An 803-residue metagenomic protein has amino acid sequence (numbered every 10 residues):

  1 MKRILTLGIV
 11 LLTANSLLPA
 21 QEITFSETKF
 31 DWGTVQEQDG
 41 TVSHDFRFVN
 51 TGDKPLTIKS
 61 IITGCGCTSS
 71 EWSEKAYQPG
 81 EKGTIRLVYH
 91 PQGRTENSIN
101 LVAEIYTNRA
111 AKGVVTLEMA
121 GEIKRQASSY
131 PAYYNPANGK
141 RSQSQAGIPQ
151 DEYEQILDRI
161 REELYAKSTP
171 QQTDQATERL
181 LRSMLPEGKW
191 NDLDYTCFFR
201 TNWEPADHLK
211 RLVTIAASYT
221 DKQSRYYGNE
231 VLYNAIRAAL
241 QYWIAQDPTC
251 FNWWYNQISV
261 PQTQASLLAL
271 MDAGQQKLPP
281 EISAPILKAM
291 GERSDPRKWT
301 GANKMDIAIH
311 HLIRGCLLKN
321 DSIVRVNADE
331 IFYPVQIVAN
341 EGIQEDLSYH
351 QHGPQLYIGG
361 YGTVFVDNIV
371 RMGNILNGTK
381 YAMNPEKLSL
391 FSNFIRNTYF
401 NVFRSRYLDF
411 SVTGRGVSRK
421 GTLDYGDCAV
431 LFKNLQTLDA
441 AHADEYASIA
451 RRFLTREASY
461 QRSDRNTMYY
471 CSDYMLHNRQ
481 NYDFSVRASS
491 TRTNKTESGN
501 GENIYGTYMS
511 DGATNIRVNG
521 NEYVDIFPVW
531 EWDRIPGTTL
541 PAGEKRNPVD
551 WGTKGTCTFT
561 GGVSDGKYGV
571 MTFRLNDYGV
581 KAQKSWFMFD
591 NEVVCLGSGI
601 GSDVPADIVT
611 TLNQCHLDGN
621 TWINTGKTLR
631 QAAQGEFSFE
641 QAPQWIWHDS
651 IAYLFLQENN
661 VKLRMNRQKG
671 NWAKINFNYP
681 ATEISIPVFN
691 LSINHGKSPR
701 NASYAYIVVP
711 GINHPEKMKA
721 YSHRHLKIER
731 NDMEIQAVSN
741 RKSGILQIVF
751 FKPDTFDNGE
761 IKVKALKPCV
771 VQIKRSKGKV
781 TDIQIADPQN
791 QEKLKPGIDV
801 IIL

Functional and structural regions predicted by a protein language model:
I4-A14: Sec-dependent N-terminal signal peptides
A20-T51, I123-S142: Beta-sheet-dominated interaction scaffolds and their linkers
E22, D53-T84: Surface-exposed binding patches on compact interaction domains or structured appendages
Q38-D45, Q92-E104, V594: Short, solvent-exposed loop/turn segments enriched in Ser/Thr/Gly
S43-N50, L87, L101-T107, M119 (+2 more regions): Buried hydrophobic-core signal for structured, non-transmembrane domains
T95-I123: Terminal connector regions
E162, T173-R415: Aromatic-lined, polymer-binding surfaces characteristic of secreted/periplasmic polysaccharide-degrading enzymes
M372-C769, R775-V780, P788-E792: Extended polysaccharide-engagement surfaces of secreted carbohydrate-active enzymes
